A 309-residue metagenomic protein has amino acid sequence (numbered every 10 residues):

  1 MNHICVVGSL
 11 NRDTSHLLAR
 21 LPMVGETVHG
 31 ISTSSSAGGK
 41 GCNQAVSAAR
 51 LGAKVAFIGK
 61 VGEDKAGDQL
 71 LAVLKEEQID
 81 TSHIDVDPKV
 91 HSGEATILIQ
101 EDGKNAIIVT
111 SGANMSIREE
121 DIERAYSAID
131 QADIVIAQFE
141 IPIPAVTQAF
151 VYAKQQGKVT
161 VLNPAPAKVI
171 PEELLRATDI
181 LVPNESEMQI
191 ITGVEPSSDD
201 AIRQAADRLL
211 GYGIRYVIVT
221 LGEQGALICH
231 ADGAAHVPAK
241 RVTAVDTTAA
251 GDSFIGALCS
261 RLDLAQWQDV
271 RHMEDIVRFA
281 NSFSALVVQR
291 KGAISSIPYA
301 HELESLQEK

Functional and structural regions predicted by a protein language model:
M1-I4, V169, D199-K309: Conserved phosphate-binding/catalytic region of the ribokinase-like
M1-K60, K65-I79, A244-V245: Glycine-rich phosphate/adenosyl-contacting loop at the front of the ribokinase-like
V46, E94-L98, A106, G225-C229: Short beta-strand scaffold segments in enzyme catalytic cores
E77-K89: A glycine-rich helix N-cap at a beta->alpha junction
V86, I97-I134, F139: Conserved phosphate-binding/catalytic loop of the ribokinase/pfkB sugar-kinase fold
I122, M188-Q189, A226, L303: A generic structural signal for short hydrophobic patches within well-formed alpha-helices
I134-Q204, G225: Conserved beta-alpha-beta core of the PfkB/ribokinase-like small-molecule kinase fold
